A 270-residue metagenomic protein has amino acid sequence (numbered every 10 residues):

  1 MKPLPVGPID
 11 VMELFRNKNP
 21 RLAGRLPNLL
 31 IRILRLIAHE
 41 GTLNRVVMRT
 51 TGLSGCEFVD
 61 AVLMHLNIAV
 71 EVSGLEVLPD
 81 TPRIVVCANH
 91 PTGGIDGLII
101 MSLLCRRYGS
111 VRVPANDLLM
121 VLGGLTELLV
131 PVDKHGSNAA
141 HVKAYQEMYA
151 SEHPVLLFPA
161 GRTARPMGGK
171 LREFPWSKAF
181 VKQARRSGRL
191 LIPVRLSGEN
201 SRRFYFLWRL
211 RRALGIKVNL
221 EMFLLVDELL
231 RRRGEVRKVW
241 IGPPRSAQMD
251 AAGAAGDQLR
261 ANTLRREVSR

Functional and structural regions predicted by a protein language model:
M1-I84, I95-I99, Y108, T126 (+1 more regions): Membrane-anchoring hydrophobic helices of lipid-metabolizing enzymes
M48, A61-N67, P131-S137, G169-K170: Short, flexible loop segments at the rims of nucleotide/cofactor-binding pockets, characterized by
R83-V85, E152-F158: Residue-level preference for the first positions of well-ordered beta-strands
H90-G94, T163-A164, E199: Gly/Ser/Thr-rich loops at beta-strand to alpha-helix junctions that form or flank small-molecule/cofactor-binding
C105, G109-A150: Conserved nucleotide-cofactor-binding alpha/beta core module
P114-N116, F158, V194-L196: Generic beta-sheet signal
P154, R165-M249: A cross-family acyltransferase "interaction/gating" segment
